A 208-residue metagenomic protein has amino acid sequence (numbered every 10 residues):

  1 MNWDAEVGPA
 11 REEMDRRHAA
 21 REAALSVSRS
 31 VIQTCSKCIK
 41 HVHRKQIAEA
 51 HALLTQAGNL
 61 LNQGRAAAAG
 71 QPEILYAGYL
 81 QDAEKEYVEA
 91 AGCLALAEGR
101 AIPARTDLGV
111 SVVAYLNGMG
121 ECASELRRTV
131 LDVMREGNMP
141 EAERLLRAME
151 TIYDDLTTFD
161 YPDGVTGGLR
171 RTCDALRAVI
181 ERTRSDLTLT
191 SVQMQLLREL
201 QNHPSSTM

Functional and structural regions predicted by a protein language model:
M1-A68: Leu/Val/Ala/Ile-rich N-terminal alpha-helices, chiefly Sec-type signal peptides and the beginnings
R16-V27, H41-V42, Q46-E49, P72-D82 (+4 more regions): Non-transmembrane, amphipathic alpha-helical segments
A19, S26, Q33, N59 (+6 more regions): DHp/HisKA dimerization-phosphoacceptor four-helix bundle of two-component histidine kinases and homologous
C35, I39-V42, L61-A68, Y87 (+6 more regions): A structural signal for well-ordered alpha-helices, especially hydrophobic packing surfaces of coiled-coils
Q46-G58, N138-L156: Short secondary-structure subsegments characteristic of cysteine-rich extracellular domains
A52-G109: Long, charged all-alpha helical bundle/coiled-coil segments in cytosolic proteins
A90-P140, L145-L146, F159, T190-Q193 (+1 more regions): Long, charged alpha-helical scaffolding segments
A142-M208: Long amphipathic all-alpha helical oligomerization modules
